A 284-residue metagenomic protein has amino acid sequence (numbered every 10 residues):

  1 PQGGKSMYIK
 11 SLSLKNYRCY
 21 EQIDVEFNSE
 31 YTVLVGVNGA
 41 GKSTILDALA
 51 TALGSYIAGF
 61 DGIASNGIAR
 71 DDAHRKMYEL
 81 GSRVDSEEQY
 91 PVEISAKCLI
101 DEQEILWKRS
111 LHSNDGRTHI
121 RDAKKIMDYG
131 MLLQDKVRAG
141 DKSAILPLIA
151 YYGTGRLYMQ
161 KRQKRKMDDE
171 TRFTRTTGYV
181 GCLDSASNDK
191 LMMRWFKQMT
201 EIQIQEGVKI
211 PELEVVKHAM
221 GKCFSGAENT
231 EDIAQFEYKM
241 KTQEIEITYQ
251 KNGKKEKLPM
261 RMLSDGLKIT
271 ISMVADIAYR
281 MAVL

Functional and structural regions predicted by a protein language model:
Q2-K5, K97-L99, T177-L284: Extended helical coiled-coil dimerization/tether regions that scaffold and oligomerize large DNA-maintenance assemblies
Q2-M192, G207-E212, K222-T230: P-loop NTPase switch/coupling surface
